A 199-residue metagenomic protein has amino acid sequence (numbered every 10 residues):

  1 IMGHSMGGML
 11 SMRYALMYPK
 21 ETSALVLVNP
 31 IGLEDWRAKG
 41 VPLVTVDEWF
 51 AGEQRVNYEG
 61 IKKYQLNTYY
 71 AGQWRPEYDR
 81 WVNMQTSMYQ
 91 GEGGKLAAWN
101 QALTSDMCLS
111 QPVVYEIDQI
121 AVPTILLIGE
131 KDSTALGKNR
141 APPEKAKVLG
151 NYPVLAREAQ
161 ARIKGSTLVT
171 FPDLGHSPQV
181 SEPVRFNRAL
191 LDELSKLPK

Functional and structural regions predicted by a protein language model:
I1-G3, V28: Short beta-strand immediately N-terminal to the catalytic nucleophile in serine-hydrolase-like folds
G3, G7, S11: Gly/Ala-rich beta-loop-alpha elbow adjacent to hydrolase catalytic centers
M12-L16, S23-V56: Flexible "cap/lid" loop of the alpha/beta hydrolase fold
E21-S23, S166: Core-facing hydrophobic residues within beta-strands of well-ordered domains
N29, Y64, Q85, G91 (+3 more regions): Generic structural signal for small/hydrophobic residues in well-ordered secondary structure, especially within
I61-R75, T86-Y89, Q101-C108: Helix-loop "lid/cap" segments that line or gate small-molecule binding pockets
Q90-A161: Conserved serine/cysteine hydrolase catalytic core
Y152-K199: Catalytic active-site module of serine/aspartate enzymes centered on a nucleophile-bearing elbow/loop
